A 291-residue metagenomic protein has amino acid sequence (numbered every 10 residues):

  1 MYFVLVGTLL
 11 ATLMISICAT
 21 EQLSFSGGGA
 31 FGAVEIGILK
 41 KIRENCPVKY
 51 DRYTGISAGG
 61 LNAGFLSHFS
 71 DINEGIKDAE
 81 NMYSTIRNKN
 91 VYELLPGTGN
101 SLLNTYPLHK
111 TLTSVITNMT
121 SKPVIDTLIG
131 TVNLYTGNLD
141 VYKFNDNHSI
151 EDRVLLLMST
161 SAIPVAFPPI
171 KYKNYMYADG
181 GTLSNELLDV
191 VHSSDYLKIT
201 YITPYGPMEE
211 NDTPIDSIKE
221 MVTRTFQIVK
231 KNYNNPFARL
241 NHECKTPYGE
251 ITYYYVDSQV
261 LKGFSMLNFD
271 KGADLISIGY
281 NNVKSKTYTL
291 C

Functional and structural regions predicted by a protein language model:
M1-T8: Classical eukaryotic N-terminal signal peptides for Sec-dependent ER targeting/secretion, especially the positively
L10-I56, G64-C291: Patatin-like phospholipase
